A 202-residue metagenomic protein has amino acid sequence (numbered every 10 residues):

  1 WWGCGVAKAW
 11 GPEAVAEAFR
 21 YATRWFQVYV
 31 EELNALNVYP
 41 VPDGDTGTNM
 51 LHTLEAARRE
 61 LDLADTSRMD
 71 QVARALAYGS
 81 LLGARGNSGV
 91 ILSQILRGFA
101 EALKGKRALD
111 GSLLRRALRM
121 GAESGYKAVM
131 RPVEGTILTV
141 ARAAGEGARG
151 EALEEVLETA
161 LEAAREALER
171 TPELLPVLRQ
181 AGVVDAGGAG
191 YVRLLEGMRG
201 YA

Functional and structural regions predicted by a protein language model:
W1-A202: N-terminal loops that bind phosphate or other acidic moieties and the adjacent beta-alpha structural core
